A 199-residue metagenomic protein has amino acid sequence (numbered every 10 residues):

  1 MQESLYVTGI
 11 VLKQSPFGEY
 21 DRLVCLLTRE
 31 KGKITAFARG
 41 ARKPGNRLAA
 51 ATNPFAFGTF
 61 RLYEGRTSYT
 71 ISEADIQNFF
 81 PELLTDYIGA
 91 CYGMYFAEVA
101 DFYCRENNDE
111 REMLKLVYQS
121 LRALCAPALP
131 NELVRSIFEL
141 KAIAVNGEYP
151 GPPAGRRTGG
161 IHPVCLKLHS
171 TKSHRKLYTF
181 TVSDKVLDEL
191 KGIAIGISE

Functional and structural regions predicted by a protein language model:
M1-E199: Non-catalytic alpha-helical scaffolds and adjoining flexible linkers that form interface surfaces for assembly
